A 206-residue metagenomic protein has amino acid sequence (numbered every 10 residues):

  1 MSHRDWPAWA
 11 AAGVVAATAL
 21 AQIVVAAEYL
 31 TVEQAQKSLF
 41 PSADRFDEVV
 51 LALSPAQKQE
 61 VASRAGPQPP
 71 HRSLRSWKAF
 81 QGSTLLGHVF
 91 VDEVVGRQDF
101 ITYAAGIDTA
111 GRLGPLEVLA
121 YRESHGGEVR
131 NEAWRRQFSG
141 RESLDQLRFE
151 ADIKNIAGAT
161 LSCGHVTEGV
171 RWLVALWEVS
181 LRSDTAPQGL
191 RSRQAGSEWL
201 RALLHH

Functional and structural regions predicted by a protein language model:
S2-A10: Bacterial N-terminal signal peptides that target proteins for export
A10-Q22: Bacterial N-terminal signal peptides
I23-I156, T160-G164, E168-H206: Flexible, solvent-exposed loop/hinge segments and secondary-structure transition points
